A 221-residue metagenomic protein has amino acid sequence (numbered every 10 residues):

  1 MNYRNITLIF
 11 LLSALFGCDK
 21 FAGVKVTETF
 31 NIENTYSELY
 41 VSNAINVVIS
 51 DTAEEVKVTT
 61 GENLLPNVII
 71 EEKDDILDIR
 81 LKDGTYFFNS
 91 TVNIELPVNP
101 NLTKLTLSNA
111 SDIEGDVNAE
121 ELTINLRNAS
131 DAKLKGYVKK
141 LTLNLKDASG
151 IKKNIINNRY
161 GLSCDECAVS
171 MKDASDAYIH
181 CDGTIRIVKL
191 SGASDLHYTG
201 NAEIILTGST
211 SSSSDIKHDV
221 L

Functional and structural regions predicted by a protein language model:
M1-L221: Intrinsically disordered, low-complexity terminal regions
